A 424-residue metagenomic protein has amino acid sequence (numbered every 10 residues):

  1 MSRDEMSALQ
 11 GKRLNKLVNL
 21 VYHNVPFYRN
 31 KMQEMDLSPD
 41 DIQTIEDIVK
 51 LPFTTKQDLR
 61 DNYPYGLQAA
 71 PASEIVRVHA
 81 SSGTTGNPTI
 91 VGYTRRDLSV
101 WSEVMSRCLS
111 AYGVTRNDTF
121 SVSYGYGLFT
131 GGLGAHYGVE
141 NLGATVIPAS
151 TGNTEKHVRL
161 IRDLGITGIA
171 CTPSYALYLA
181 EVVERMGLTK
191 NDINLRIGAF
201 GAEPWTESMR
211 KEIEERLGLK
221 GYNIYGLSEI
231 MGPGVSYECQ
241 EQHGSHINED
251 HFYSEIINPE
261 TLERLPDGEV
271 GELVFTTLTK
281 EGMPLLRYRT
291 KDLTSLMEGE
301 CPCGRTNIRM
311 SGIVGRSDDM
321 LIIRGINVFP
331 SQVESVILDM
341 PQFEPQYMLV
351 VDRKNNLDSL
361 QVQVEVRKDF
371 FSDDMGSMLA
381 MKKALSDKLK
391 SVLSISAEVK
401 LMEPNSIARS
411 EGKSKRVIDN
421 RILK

Functional and structural regions predicted by a protein language model:
M1-A80, T85-E103, S110-A111, R116 (+5 more regions): Nucleotide 5′-phosphate-binding alpha/beta core
M35, K50-Y222, I230, G234-Q240 (+5 more regions): Active-site phosphate/ATP/adenylate-binding loop shared across adenylate-forming ligases
Q43, L164, N191-I193, Y288 (+1 more regions): Structured loop/turn residues at beta-strand edges in well-structured enzyme cores
G86, G187, T261-L262, G412: Detector for glycine-centered tight turns/loop "hinges" at secondary-structure junctions
F129, T206, M231, E281-M283 (+3 more regions): Flexible loop/turn segments at secondary-structure boundaries
I169, T279-I395, G412: AMP-binding/adenylate-forming catalytic core of the ANL superfamily
R196, W205-E300: Conserved AMP-binding/adenylate-forming
